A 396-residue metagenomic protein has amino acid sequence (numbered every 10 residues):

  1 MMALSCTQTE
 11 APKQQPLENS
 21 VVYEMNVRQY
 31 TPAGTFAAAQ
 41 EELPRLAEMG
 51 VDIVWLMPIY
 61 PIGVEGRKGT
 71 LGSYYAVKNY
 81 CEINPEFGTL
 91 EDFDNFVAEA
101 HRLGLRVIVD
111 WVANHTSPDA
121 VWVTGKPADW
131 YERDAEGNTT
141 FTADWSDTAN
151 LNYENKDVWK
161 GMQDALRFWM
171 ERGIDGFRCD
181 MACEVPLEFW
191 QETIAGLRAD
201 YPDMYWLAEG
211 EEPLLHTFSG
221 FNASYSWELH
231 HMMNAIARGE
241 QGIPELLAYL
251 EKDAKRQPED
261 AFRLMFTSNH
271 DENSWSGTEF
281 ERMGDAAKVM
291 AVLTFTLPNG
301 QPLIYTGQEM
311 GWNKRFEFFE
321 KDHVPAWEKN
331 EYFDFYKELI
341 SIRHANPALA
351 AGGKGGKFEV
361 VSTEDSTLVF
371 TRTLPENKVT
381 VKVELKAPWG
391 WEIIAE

Functional and structural regions predicted by a protein language model:
M1-A3: Bacterial N-terminal signal peptides
S5-W55, P61, E99, L247 (+3 more regions): Carbohydrate-interacting/catalytic domains
T9-A37, E41-I53, P58-R172, E192-Y201 (+1 more regions): Substrate-binding/active-site clefts of carbohydrate-active enzymes
V21-M25, V54-L56, V107-V109, F177 (+4 more regions): Hydrophobic faces of well-ordered beta-strands that scaffold small-molecule active sites in alpha/beta enzyme cores
V27, P58, V109-H115, M181-C183 (+2 more regions): A cross-domain feature marking catalytic cores of carbohydrate-active enzymes and several ubiquitous metabolic/repair
V51, I174-D175, F221, N299: A structural motif
V97, D164, D180-F266, L293-T296 (+7 more regions): Active-site-proximal helices and loops of the catalytic beta/alpha 8
W275-E281: Short, solvent-exposed helix-loop connector elements
